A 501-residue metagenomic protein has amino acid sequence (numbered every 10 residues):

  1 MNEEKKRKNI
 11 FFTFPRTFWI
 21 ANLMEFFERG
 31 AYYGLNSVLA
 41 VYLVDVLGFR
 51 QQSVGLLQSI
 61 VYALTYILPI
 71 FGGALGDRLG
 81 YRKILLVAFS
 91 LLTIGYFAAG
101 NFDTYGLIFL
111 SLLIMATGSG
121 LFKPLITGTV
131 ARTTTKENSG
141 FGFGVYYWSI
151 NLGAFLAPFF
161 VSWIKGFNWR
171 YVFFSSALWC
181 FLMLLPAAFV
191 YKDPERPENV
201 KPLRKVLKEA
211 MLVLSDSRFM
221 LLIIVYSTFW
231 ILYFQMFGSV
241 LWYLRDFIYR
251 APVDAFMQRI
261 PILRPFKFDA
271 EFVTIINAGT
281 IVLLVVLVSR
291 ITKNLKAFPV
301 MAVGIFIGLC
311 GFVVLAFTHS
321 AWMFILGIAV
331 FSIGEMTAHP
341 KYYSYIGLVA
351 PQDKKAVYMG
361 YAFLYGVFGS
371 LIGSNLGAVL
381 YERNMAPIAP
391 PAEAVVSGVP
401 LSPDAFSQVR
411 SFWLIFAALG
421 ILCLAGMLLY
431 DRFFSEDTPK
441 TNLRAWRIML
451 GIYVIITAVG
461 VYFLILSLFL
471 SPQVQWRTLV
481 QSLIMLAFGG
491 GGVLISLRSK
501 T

Functional and structural regions predicted by a protein language model:
S37-S53, G238-D269: Short amphipathic helix-loop junctions that connect adjacent transmembrane helices in Major Facilitator Superfamily/SLC
L56-A74, I275-V288, F368: Central cavity-lining transmembrane alpha-helices of secondary-active solute carriers, predominantly the Major
I67-D103: Conserved MFS/SLC helix-loop-helix module at the cytosolic interface between two early adjacent transmembrane helices
D77-F89, E137, I291-I305: Cytoplasmic membrane-interface "Motif A"-like loop-to-helix N-cap segments of 12-TM Major Facilitator Superfamily
S90-T104, F306-H319: C-terminal ends and interior cores of transmembrane alpha-helices in multi-pass membrane transporters/permeases
L121-T135, T337-P351: Intracellular juxtamembrane helix-capping segments at the cytosolic ends of symmetry-related transmembrane helices
G140-K165, W179-M183, A362-G377: Glycine-rich segments within core transmembrane alpha-helices of 12-TM secondary carriers
R170-F189, F406-L429, I484-F488: Symmetry-related core transmembrane helices of the 12-TM Major Facilitator Superfamily/SLC fold
